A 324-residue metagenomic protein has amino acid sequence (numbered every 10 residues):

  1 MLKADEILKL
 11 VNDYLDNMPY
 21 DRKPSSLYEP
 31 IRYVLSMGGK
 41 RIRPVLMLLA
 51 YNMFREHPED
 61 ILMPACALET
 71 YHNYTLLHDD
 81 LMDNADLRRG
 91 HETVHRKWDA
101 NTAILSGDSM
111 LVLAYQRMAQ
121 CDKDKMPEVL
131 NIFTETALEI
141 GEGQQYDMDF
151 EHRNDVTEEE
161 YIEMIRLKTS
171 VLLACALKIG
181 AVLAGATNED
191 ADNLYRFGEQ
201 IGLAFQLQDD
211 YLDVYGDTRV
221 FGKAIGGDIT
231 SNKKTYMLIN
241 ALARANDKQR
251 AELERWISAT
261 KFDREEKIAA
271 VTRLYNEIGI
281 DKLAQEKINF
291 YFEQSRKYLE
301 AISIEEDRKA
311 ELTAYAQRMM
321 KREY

Functional and structural regions predicted by a protein language model:
E6, L10, D16-R250, N289-F290 (+1 more regions): Mg2+-dependent prenyl diphosphate-binding active-site environment of isoprenoid biosynthetic enzymes
K123, A301-I304: Membrane interface segments of multi-pass transport proteins and intramembrane proteases
L238, S295, L312: Hydrophobic, well-ordered secondary-structure elements that form the walls of internal hydrophobic environments
N240-A241, Y298-E300: Short, well-ordered beta-strand elements within core beta-sheets of diverse protein domains
A251-L299: Mobile late-domain/C-terminal helix-loop "cap" segments that border catalytic sites or the cytosolic face
Y291, S303-Y324: Short, amphipathic C-terminal "tail helix"
